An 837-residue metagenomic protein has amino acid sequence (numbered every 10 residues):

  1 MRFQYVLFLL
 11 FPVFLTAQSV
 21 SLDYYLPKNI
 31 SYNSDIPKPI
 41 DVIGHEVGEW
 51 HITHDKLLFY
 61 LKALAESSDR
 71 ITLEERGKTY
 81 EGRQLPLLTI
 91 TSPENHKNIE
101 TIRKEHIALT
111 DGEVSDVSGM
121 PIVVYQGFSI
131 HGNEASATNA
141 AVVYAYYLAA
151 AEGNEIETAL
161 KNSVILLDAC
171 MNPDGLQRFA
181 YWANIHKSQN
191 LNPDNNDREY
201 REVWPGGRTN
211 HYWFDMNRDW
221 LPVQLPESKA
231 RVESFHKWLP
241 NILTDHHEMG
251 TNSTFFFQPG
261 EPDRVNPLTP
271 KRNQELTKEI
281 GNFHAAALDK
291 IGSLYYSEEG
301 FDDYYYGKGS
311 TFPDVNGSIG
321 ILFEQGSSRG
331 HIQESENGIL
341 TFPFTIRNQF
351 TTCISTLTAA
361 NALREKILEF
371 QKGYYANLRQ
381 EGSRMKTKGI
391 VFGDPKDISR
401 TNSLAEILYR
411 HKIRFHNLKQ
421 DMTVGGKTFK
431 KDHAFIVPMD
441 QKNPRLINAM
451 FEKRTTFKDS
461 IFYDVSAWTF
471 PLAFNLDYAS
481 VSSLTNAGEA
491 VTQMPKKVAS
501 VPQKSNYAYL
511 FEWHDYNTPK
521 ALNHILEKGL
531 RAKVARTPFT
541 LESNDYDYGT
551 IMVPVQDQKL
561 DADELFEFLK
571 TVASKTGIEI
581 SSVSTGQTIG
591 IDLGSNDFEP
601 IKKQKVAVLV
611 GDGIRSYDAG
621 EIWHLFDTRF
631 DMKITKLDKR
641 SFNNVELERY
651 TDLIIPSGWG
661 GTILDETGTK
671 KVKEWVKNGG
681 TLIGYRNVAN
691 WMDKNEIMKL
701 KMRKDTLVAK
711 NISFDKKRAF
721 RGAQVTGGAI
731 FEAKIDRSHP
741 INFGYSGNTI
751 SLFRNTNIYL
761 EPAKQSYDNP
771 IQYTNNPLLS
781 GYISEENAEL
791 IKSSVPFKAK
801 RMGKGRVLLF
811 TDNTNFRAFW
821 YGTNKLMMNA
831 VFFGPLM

Functional and structural regions predicted by a protein language model:
M1-L22: Bacterial Sec-dependent N-terminal signal peptides
Q18-A135, V142-V164, Y212, R218 (+7 more regions): Intrinsic-disorder/low-complexity accessory segments
A145, N162-S188: Carboxylate/His-rich catalytic cores and anion/metal-binding grooves
A169-N172, A183, H246-T254, V688-A689: Short, solvent-exposed turn/loop segments enriched in Gly/Ser/Thr/Pro and often Arg
H186, N192-N195: Long amphipathic alpha-helical scaffold regions
N195-F214: Aromatic- and acidic-residue-enriched carbohydrate-binding clefts of CAZyme catalytic domains
D245-H246, I655: Conserved beta-strand positions
